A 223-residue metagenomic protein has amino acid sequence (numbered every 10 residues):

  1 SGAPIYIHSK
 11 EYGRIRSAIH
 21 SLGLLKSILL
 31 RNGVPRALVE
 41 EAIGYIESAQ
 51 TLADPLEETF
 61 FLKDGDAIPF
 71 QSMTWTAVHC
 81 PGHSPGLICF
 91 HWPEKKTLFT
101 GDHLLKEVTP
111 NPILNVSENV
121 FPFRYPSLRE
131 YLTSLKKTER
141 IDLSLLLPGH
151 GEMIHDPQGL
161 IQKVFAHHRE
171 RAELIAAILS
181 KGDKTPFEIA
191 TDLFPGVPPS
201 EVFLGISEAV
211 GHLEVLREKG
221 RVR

Functional and structural regions predicted by a protein language model:
S1-P69, K96, H155: Active-site HxH/HxHxD metal-binding segment of metal-dependent hydrolases
I19, G159-L160, S200-L204: Short, solvent-exposed loop/turn segments at secondary-structure boundaries
S48-A53, E57-T59, T74-A172: Metallo-beta-lactamase
I68, T138-I141, L216: Hydrophobic helix-cap positions at the C-terminus of alpha-helices in RecA-like/P-loop ATPase nucleotide-binding cores
E173-R223: C-terminal regulatory/interaction regions
